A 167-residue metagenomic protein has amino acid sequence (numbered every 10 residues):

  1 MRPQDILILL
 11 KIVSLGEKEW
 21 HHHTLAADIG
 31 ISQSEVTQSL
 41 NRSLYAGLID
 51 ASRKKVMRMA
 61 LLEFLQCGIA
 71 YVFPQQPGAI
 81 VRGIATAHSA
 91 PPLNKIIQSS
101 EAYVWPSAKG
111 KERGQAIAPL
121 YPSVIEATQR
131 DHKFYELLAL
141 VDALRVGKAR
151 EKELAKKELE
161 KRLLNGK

Functional and structural regions predicted by a protein language model:
M1-L15: Short alpha-helical segments that sit at the start of domains
L9, H23-A26, V141-D142: Amphipathic alpha-helical segments within well-ordered protein domains
E17-I29: Short acidic, hydrophobic short linear motifs in intrinsically disordered regions
G30-Y45: Short amphipathic alpha-helical interaction segments
L44-K55: A short, conserved structural fragment
A46, K161-N165: A short structural micro-motif
R53-C67: Accessory beta->alpha helical hairpin/"wing" motif in late/C-terminal subdomains of nucleic-acid enzymes
F73-E160: Exposed, interaction-prone assembly regions rather than primary DNA-binding/catalytic cores
